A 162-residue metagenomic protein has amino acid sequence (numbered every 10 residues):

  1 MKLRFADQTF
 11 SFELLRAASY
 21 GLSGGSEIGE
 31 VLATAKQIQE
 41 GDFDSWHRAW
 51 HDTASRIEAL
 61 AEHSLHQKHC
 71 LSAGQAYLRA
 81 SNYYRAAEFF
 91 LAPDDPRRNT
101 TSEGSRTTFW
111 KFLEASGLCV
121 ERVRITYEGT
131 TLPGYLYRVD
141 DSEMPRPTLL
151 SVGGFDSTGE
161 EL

Functional and structural regions predicted by a protein language model:
M1-Y20: Charged, amphipathic alpha-helical segments characteristic of ABC-type P-loop ATPases involved in chromosome
R16-A33, N82-V123: An N-terminal hydrophobic leader/cap segment in hydrolases
R16-A86: Long amphipathic alpha-helical segments
R48-W50, A54-I57, T100-E143: N-terminal cap/lid segment of alpha/beta-hydrolase-fold proteins
Q67-H69, D141-M144: Short, glycine- and charge-enriched coil/turn segments that flank and shape catalytic ligand pockets
Y135, P147, L162: Short acidic, glycine/serine/threonine-rich loops at helix termini
R138, M144-G154: Short beta-strand element of the alpha/beta-hydrolase
F155-L162: The serine-hydrolase catalytic nucleophile loop
